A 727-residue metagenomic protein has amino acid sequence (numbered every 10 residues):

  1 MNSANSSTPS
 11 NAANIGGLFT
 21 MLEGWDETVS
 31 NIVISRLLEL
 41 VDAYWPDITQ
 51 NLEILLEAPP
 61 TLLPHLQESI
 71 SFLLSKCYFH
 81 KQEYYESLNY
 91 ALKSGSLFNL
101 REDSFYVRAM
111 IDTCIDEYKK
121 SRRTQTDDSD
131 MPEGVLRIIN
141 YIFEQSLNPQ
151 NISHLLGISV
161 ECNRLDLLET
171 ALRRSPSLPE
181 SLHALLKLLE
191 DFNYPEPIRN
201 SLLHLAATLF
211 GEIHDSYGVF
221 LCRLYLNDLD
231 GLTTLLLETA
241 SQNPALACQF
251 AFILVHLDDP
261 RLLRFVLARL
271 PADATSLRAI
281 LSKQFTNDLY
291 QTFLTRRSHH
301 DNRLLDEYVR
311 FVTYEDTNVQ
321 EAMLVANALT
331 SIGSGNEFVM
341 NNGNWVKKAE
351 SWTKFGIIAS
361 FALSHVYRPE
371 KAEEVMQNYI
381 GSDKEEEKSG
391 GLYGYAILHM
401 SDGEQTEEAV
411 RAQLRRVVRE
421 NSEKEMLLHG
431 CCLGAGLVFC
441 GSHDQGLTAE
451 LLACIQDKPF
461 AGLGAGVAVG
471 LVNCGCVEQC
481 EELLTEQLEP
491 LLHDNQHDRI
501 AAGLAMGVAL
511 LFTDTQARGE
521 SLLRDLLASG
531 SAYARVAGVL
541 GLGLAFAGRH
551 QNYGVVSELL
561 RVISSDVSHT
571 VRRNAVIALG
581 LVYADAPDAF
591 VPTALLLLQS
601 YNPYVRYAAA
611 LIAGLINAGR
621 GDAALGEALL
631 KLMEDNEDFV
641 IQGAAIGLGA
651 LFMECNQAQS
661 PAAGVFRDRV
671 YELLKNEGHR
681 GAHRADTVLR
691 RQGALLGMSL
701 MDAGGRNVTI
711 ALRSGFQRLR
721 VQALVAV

Functional and structural regions predicted by a protein language model:
N2-V727: Extended alpha-helical assembly domains of large eukaryotic scaffold proteins
